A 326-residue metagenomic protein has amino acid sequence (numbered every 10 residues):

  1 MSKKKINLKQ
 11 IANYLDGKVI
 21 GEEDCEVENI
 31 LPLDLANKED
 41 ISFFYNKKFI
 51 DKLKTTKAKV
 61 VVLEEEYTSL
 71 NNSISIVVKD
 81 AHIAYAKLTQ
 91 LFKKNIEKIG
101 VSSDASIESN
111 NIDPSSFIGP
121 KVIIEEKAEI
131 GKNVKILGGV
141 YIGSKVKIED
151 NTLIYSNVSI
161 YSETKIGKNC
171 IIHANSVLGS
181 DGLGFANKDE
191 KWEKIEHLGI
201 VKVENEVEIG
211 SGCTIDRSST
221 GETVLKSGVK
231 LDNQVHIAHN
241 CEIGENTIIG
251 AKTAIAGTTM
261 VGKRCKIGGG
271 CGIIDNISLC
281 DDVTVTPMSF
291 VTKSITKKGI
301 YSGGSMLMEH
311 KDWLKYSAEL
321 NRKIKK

Functional and structural regions predicted by a protein language model:
M1-D104, T164, N169, N175-S176 (+4 more regions): Terminal amphipathic alpha-helical/low-complexity segments used for targeting or macromolecular assembly
F43, V101, A105-E309: Structural signal for interior beta-strand "rungs" in well-ordered beta-sheet cores of soluble enzyme domains
